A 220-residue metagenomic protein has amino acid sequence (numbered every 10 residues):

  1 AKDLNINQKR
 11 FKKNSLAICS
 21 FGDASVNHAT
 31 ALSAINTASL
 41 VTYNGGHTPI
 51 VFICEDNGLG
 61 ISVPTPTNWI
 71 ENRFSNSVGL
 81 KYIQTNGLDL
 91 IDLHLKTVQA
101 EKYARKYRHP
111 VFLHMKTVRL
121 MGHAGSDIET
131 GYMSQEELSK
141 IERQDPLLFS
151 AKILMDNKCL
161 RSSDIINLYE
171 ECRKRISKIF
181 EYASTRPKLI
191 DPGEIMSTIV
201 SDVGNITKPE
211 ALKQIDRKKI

Functional and structural regions predicted by a protein language model:
A1-T185: Glycine-rich ThDP/TPP pyrophosphate-binding loop and its adjacent helix/strand module within ThDP-dependent enzymes
D127, E194-I199: Composition- and surface-driven signal marking solvent-exposed, interaction-prone regions in large proteins
S134-E136, L160-S162, P192, G204 (+1 more regions): General structural signal for secondary-structure boundaries
S163, F180, R186-I195, N205-I206: Outer-membrane beta-barrel domain signature, strongest for Gram-negative TonB-dependent receptors and also present
E170-S177, S197-N205: Amphipathic alpha-helical surface "interface" segments used for docking/oligomerization or membrane association within
S201-I220: Non-catalytic terminal/interface segments that mediate subunit docking, oligomerization, and allosteric communication
